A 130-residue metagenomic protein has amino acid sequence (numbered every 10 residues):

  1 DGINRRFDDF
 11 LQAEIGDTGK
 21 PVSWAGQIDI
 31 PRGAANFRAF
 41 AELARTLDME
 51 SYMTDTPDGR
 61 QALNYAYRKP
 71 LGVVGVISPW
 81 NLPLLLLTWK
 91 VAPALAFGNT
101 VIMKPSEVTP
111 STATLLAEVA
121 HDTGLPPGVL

Functional and structural regions predicted by a protein language model:
G2-V91, L130: N-terminal Rossmann NAD(P)-binding subdomain characteristic of aldehyde/semialdehyde dehydrogenases
T46, L87-L130: PLP-dependent aminotransferase-like
